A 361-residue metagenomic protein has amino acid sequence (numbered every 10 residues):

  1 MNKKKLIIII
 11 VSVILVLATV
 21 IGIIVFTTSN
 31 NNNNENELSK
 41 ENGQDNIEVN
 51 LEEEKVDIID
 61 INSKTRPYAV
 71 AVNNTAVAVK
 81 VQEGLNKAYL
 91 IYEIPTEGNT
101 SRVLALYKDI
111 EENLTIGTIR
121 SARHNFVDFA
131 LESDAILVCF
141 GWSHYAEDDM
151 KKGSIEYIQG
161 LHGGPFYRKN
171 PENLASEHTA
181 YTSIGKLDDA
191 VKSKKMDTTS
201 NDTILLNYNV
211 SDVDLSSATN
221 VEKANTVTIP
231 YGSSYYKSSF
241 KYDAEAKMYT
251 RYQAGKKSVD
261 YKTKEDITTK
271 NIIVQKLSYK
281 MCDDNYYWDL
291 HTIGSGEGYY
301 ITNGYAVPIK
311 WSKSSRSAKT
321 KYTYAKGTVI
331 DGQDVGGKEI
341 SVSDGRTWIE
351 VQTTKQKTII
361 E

Functional and structural regions predicted by a protein language model:
M1-I14, T27: N-terminal Sec-pathway targeting helices
N2, L6, N36-Y92, E97-E361: A surface/extracellular/periplasmic glyco- and lipid-processing/surface-interacting theme
V20-G43: Sec-dependent signal peptide cleavage junction
